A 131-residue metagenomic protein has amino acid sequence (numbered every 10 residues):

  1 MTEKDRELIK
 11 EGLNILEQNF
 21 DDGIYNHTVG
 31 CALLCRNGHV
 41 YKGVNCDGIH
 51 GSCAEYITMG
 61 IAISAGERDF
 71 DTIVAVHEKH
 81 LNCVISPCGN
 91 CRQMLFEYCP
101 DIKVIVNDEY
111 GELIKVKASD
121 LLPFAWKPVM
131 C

Functional and structural regions predicted by a protein language model:
M1-D22, E67-C131: C-terminal binding/interaction regions
E11-I15, A54-I61: Short, well-ordered amphipathic alpha-helical segments that serve as non-catalytic structural scaffolds within diverse
I24-N26: Short solvent-exposed loop/turn micro-motifs enriched in small/polar/acidic residues
T28-C35: Short beta-strand scaffold segments in enzyme catalytic cores
H39-V40, L113: Hydrophobic "anchor" residues
K42-N45, S119-D120: Short beta->alpha transition motifs characteristic of CBS
V44-I57: Compact, glycine-rich, soluble single-domain proteins
I57, I61-G66, C83: Feature captures the catalytic cores and cofactor-binding loops of soluble hydro-lyases/lyases that act on carboxylate
